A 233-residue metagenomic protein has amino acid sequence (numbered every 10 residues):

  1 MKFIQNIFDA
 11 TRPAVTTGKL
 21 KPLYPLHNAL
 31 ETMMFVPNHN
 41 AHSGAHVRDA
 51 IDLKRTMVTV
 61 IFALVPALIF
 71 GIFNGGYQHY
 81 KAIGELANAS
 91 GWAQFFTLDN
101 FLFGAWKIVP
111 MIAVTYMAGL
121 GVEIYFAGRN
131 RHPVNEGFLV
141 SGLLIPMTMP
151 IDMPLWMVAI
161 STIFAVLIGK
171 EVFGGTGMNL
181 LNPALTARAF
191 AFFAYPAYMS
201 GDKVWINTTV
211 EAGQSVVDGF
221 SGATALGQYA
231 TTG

Functional and structural regions predicted by a protein language model:
M1-I112: N-terminal signal-anchor module of multipass membrane proteins
N6-I7, T16, N28-A29, M111 (+5 more regions): Charge-biased, low-complexity intrinsically disordered regions
A41-V47, A118-N130, L167-G177: C-terminal ends of transmembrane helices
D52, W106-I108, I124-V134, P150-M153: Short, amphipathic, aromatic/basic-enriched membrane-interface segments that mark the entry/exit of transmembrane
F101-T115, D152-S161: Structural signature of hydrophobic alpha-helical transmembrane segments
A118-E123, F138-M147, T162-G169: Hydrophobic, membrane-inserted alpha-helices
R131-S141, A159-I160, M178-A189: Cytoplasmic-side transmembrane-helix entry/capping segments in multi-pass membrane proteins
G177-G233: Long hydrophobic alpha-helical segments that form multi-pass transmembrane helix bundles in integral membrane proteins
